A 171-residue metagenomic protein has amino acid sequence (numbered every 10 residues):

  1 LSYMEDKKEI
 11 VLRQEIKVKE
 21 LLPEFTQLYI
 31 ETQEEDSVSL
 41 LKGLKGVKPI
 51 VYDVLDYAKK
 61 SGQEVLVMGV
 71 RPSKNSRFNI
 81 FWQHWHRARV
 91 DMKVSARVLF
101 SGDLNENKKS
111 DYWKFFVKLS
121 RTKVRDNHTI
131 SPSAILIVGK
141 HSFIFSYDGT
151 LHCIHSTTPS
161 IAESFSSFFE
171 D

Functional and structural regions predicted by a protein language model:
L1-S2, K74-D171: PLD/PLD-like phosphodiesterase catalytic module centered on the HKD motif
S2-K93, R97: PLD-like (HKD) phosphodiesterase/transphosphatidyltransferase domain
